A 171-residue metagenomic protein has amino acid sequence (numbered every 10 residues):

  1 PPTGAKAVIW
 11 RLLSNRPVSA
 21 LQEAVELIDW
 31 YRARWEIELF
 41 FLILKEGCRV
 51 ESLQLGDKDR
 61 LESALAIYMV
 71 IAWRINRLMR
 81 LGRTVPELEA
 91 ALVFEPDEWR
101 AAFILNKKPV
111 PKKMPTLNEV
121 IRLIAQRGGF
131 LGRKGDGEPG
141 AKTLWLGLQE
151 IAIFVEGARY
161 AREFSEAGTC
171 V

Functional and structural regions predicted by a protein language model:
P1-V171: Single, function-defining residue in the core of a domain
